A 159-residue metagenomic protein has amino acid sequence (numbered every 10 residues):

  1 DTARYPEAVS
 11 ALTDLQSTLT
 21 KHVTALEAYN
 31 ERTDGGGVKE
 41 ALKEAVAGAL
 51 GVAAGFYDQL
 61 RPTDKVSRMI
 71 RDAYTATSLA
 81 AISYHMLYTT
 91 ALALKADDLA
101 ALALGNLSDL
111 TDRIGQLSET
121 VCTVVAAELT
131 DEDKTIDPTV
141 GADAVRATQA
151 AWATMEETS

Functional and structural regions predicted by a protein language model:
D1, A45-K95, L99: Acidic/histidine-rich alpha-helical segments that form the ligand environment of transition-metal centers
D1-A8, T33, Y88-L104, T123-D131: Inter-helical turn/loop segments and adjacent helix faces that build the functional surface of alpha-helical bundle
D1-K21, S118, D131-T135: Short N-terminal signal/transit or membrane-insertion segments and the immediately adjacent low-complexity/disordered
A3, E7-S10, D14, G37 (+4 more regions): A structural signal for alpha-helical segments
L12-E27, V46-A53, A73-Y84, A103-S118: Alpha-helical transition-metal enzyme core signature, strongest for iron centers
T24, A28-R71, D133-A144: Carboxylate-rich helix-loop segments that flank metal/cofactor sites and access channels in metalloenzymes
A100-S159: Hydrophobic secondary-structure block in the mid-to-C-terminal portion of proteins
